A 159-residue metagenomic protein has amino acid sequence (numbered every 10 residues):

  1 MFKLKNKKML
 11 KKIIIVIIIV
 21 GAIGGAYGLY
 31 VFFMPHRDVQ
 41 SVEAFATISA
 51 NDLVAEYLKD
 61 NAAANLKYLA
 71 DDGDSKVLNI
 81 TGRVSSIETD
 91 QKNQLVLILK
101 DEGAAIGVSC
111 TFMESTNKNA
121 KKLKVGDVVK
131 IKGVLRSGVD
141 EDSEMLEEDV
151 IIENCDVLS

Functional and structural regions predicted by a protein language model:
F2-S159: OB-fold and OB-like single-stranded nucleic-acid-recognition modules and their adjacent interaction interfaces
